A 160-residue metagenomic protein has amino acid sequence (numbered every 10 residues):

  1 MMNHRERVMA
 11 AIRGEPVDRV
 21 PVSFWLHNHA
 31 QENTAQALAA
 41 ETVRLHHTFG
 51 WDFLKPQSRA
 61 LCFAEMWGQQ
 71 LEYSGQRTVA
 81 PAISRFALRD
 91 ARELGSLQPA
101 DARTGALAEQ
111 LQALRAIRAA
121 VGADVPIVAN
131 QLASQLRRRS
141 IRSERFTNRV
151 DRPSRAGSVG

Functional and structural regions predicted by a protein language model:
M1-V79, Q112: N-terminal basic, low-complexity leaders that serve as flexible interaction/assembly modules and, when applicable, as
E72-G160: Active-site-proximal, glycine-rich beta->alpha crossover segments in alpha/beta enzymes that shape flexible
